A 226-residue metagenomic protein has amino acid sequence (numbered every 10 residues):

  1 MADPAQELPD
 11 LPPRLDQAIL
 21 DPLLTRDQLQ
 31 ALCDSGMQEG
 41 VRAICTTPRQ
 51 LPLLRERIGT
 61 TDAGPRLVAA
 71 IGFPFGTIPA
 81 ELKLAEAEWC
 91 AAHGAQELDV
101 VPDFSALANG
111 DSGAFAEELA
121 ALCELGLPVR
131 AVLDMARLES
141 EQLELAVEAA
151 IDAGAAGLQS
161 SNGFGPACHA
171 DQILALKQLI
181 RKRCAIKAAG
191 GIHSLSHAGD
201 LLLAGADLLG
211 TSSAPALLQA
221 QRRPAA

Functional and structural regions predicted by a protein language model:
M1-C33, L174-I186, I192-A226: Alpha/beta catalytic cores of nucleotide-metabolism and tRNA/nucleoside-modifying enzymes
M1-H93, S140, E144-A153: Conserved N-terminal beta1-alpha1 strand-loop-helix module at the mouth
Q6-P12, L119-A131, K177: Mobile, glycine- and charge-enriched loop segments and immediately flanking short secondary-structure elements within
L11-I19, I44-T46, P65-G72, Q96-V100 (+4 more regions): Hydrophobic faces of well-ordered beta-strands that scaffold small-molecule active sites in alpha/beta enzyme cores
D16, L54, C90, A131 (+3 more regions): Conserved, mostly hydrophobic/aromatic
R26, T46-R66, T77-L82, S105-L125 (+4 more regions): Active-site-adjacent beta->alpha loops and helix N-cap segments on the catalytic face of soluble alpha/beta enzymes
C33-V41, L127-R130, A153-Q159, L179-C184: Short, surface-exposed connector motifs at secondary-structure boundaries
A69-P74, A92-L107, D152-H169, G190-H197 (+1 more regions): Glycine-rich phosphate-binding active-site loops on the catalytic face of alpha/beta enzymes
